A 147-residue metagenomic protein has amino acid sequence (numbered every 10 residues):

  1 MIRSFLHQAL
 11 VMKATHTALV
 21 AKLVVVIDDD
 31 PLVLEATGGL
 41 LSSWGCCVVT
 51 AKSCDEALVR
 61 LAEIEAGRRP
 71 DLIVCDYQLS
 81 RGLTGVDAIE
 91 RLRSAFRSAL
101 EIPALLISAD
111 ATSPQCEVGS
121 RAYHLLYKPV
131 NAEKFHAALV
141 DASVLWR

Functional and structural regions predicted by a protein language model:
M1-T15, W44, A132, V140: C-terminal catalytic ATP-binding subdomain
F5, E56, R121, V130-S143: C-terminal output helix
D29-P31, N131: Two-component His->Asp phosphorelay active-site signatures
P31-T50, Y123, A142: Two-component/phosphorelay signaling modules centered on CheY-like receiver
G38, T50-L72, S80: Acidic, metal-coordinating helix/loop segments flanking the phosphotransfer/catalytic sites of two-component signaling
L58-V59, E63, Q78, T84-L100: Short amphipathic alpha-helix used as the core "switch/output" element in two-component signaling
R68-D71, F96-P103: His-Asp phosphorelay/catalytic-motif detector in bacterial-type signaling
L105-A109: Hydrophobic/aromatic residues positioned on beta-strands within the core alpha/beta folds
